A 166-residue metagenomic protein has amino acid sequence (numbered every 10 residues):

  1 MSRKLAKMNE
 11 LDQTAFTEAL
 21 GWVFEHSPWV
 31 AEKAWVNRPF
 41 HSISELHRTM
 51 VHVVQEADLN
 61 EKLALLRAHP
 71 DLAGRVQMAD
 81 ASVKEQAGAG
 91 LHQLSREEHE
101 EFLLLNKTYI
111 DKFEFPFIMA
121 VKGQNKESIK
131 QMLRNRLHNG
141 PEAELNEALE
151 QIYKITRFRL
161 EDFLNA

Functional and structural regions predicted by a protein language model:
M1-R3: Short, extreme N-terminal leader segments that mark the start of a protein/domain
L5-E10, W22-F24, W29-Y109, I155-A166: Aromatic-anchored, charged helix-turn/loop surface patch used as a conserved interaction hotspot
D12-F16: Surface-exposed, charge/polar-rich loops and edge strands
T17, P28-A31, H47, E114 (+1 more regions): Residue-level signal for cytosolic alpha-helical hairpin/rod architecture
S95-A166: C-terminal non-catalytic interaction appendages of large macromolecular assemblies
